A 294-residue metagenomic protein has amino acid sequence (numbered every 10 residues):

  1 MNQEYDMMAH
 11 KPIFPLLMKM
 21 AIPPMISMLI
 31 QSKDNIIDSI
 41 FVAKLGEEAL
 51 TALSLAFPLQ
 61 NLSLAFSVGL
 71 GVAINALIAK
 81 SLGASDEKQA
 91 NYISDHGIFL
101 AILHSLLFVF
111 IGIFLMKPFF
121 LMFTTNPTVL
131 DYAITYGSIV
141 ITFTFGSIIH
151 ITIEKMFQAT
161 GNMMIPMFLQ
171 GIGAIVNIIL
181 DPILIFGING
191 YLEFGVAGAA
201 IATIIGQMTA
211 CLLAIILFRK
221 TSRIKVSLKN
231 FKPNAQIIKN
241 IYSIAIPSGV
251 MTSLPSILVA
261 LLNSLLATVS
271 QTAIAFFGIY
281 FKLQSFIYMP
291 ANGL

Functional and structural regions predicted by a protein language model:
M1-A21, I78-F145, Y191-I246: Short alpha-helical transmembrane segments in multi-pass integral membrane proteins
A9-L29, G137-I141, M164-G171, L213 (+4 more regions): Hydrophobic faces of transmembrane alpha-helices in multi-pass small-molecule transporters and flippases across diverse
P15-N75, A79, I246-L266: Signature of the first transmembrane helix
I22, I26, A56-L59, F99-L103 (+7 more regions): Hydrophobic residues within alpha-helical transmembrane segments of multi-pass solute transporters/permease subunits
M25, L29, K33, I37 (+12 more regions): Generic alpha-helical transmembrane segments of integral inner-membrane proteins, especially permease/transport modules
K33-T51, F120-P127, I183-E193, S253-F286: Helix-terminus/linker motif at the lipid-water interface of multi-pass membrane proteins
L50-F110, F114, S147-P166, L258 (+2 more regions): Small-residue-rich hydrophobic transmembrane alpha-helices
A101, M156-I183, A200, I204 (+1 more regions): Alpha-helical transmembrane segments of multi-pass membrane transporters/permeases
